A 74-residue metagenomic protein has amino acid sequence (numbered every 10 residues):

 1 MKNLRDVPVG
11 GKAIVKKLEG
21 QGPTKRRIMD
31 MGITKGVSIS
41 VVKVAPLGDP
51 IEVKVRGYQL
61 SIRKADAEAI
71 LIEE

Functional and structural regions predicted by a protein language model:
M1-K2, E74: Absolute protein N-terminus
K17-G20: A structural micro-motif recognizing beta-strand termini and the immediately following turn/loop segments
T24-R27: Short alpha-helix capping/helix-loop boundary micro-motifs
M29-M31: Methionine-biased hydrophobic packing positions in alpha-helices, especially within tandem helical repeat solenoids
V44-E74: C-terminal structural segments of small proteins and small subunits
